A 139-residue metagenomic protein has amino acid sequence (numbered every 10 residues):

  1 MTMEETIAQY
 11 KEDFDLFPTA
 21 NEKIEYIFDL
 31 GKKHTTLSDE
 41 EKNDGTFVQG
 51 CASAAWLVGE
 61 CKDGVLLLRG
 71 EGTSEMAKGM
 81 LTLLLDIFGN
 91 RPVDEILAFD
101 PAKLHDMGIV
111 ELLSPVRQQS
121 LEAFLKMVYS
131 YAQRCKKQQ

Functional and structural regions predicted by a protein language model:
T2-T6, E75-G79: Short acidic alpha-helix initiation/capping motifs at coil-to-helix transition points, especially at protein N-termini
M3-A54, C61-L66, A102-Q139: N-terminal intrinsically disordered, cationic/polar leader segments that include organellar targeting peptides
E60-M76, L85-G89: Conserved interaction-surface patches within small, structured recognition/assembly domains
M76, M80-E111, Q118: Active-site- and interface-proximal helix/loop "cap" or "latch" segments in soluble metabolic and energy-transducing
